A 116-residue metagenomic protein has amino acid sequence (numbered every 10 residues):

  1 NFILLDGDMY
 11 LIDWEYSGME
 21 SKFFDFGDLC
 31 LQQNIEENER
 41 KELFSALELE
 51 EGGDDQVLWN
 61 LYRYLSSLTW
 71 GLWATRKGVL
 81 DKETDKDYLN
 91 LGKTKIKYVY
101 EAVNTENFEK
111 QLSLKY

Functional and structural regions predicted by a protein language model:
N1-F24: Active-site acidic catalytic loop and adjacent metal/ATP-binding pocket of ATP-dependent phosphoryl transfer enzymes
K22-G52, Y64-K82, Y98: Active-site activation/catalytic loop segments of kinase-like enzymes and analogous catalytic loops in related
D55-L58: Membrane-interfacial loop-to-transmembrane-helix junctions in polytopic alpha-helical membrane proteins
L61: ATP-dependent phospho-/nucleotidyl transfer catalytic cores
L72-Y116: ATP/Mg2+ or Mg2+-diphosphate-binding catalytic cores that bind nucleotide phosphates or diphosphates via glycine-rich
